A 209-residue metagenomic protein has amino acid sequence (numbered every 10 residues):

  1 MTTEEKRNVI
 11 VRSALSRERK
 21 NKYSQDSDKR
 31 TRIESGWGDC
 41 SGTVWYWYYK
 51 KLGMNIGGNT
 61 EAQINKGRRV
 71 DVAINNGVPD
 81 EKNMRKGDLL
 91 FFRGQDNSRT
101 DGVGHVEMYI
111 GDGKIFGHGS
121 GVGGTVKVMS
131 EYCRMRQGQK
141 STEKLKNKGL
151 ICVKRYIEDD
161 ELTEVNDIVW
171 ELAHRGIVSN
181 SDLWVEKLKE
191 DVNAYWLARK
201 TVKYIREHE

Functional and structural regions predicted by a protein language model:
M1-E61, R85, R93-D96, T100-H105 (+3 more regions): N-terminal capping segments
C40-Y46, L162-E209: Short, solvent-exposed alpha-helical surface patches in non-cytosolic proteins
I56-T60, V106-R136: Catalytic Cys-His active-site segments of thiol-dependent hydrolases/isopeptidases
I64-N75: Short, structured beta-strand/loop micro-motifs enriched in basic residues and often containing a Trp
V78, N83-M84: Short, well-ordered loop/turn sites that connect or cap secondary structure elements
H105-V106, V169: Conserved beta-strand and immediately adjacent loop positions that scaffold enzyme active sites
S141-L162: Low-complexity, Gly/Ser/Thr/Pro-rich intrinsically disordered linker/tail segments
